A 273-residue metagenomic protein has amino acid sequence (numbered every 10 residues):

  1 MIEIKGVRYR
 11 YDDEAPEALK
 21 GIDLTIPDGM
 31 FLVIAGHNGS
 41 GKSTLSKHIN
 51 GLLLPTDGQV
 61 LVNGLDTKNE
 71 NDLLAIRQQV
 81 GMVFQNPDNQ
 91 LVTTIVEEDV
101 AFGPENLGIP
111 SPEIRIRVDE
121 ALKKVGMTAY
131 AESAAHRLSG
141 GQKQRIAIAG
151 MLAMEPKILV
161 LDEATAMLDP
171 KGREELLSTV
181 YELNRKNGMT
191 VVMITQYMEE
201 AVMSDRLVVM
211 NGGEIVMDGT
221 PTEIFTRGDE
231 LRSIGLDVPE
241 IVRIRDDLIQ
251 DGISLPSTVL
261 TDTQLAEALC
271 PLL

Functional and structural regions predicted by a protein language model:
A35-H37: The feature captures the beta-strand-to-loop junction immediately N-terminal to the Walker
N50: Helix-to-loop junction immediately C-terminal to a conserved catalytic motif
Q59-A75: ABC ATPase NBD Q-loop/coupling interface
P112-Y130: Conserved ABC ATPase "signature" region
A134-L138, Q142: Conserved ABC ATPase signature
L159-D162: Catalytic Walker B motif of ABC-type/P-loop ATPase nucleotide-binding domains
